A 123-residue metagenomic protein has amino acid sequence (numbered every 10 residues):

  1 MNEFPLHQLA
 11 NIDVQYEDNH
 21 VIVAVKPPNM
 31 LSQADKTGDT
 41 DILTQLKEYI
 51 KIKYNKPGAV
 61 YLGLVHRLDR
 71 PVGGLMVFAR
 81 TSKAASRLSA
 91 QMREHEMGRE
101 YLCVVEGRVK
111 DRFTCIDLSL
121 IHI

Functional and structural regions predicted by a protein language model:
M1-I121: RNA pseudouridine synthases
